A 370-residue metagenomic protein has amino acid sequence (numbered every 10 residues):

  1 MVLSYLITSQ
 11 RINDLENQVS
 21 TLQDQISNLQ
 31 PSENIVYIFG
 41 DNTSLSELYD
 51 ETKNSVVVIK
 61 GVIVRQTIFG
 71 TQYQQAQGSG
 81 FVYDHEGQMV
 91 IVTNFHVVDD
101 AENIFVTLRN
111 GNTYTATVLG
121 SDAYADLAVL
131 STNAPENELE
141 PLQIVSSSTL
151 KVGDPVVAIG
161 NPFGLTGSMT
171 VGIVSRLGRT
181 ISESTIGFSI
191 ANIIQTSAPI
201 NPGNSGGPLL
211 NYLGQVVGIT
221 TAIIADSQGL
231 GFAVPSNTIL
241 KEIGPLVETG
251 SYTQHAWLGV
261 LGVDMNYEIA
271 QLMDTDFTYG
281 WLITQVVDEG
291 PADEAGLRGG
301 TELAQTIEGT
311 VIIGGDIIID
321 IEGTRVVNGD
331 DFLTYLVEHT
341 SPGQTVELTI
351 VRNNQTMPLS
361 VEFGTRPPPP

Functional and structural regions predicted by a protein language model:
M1-Y5: Hydrophobic membrane-insertion alpha-helices, especially the h-region of bacterial N-terminal signal peptides
Q10-Y279, Q285-D288, G329, V337 (+3 more regions): Serine-dependent protease modules
I91, A295-G329: Conserved PDZ fold ligand-binding element
I317, T334-E338: Helical hairpin unit composed of two closely spaced alpha helices linked by a short loop
T345-E347, P358: Short, conserved beta-strand segments of beta-strand-rich sandwich/propeller modules, principally
S360-E362: C-terminal edge beta-strand
